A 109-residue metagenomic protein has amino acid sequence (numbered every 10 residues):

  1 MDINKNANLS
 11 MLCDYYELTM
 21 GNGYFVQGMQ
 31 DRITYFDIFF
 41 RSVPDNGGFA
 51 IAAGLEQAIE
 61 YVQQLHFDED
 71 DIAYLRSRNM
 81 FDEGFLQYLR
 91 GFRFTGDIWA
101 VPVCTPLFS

Functional and structural regions predicted by a protein language model:
M1-S109: Ordered alpha/beta subdomains of enzyme catalytic regions
